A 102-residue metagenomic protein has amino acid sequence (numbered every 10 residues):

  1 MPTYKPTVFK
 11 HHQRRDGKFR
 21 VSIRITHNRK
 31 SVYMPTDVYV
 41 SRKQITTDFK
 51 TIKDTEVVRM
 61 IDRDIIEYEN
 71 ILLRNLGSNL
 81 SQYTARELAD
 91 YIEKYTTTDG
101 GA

Functional and structural regions predicted by a protein language model:
M1-H11: Short, Gly/Pro- and small/polar-rich lid/capping loops
D16, R29-A102: N-terminal helical hairpins
